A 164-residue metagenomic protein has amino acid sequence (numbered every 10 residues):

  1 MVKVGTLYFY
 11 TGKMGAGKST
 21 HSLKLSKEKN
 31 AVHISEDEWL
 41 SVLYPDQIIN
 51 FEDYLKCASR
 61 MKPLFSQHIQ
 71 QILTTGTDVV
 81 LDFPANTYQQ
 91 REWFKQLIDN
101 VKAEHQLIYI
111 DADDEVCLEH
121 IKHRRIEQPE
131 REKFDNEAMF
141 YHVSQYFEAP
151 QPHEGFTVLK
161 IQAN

Functional and structural regions predicted by a protein language model:
M1-G5: Phosphate-binding P-loop
Y10: Hydrophobic anchor at the beta1->P-loop junction of P-loop NTPases
K13: P-loop (Walker A) phosphate-binding loop of NTP-binding proteins
A16, T20-T77: Conserved substrate/cofactor phosphate-moiety recognition/catalytic segment in nucleotide-dependent phosphotransferases
A31-H33, H105-Y109, G155-K160: Conserved beta-strand scaffold positions in the cores of enzyme catalytic domains, especially in NTP/NDP-utilizing
C57-V101, H105: Glycine-rich phosphate-binding loop used to anchor ATP phosphates in small-molecule kinases, encompassing both
V101-I121: Conserved phosphate-donor/acceptor-positioning beta-strand/loop module used by diverse small-molecule
E127-N164: Small-molecule kinase domains that catalyze NTP-dependent phosphoryl transfer to phosphate-bearing small molecules
